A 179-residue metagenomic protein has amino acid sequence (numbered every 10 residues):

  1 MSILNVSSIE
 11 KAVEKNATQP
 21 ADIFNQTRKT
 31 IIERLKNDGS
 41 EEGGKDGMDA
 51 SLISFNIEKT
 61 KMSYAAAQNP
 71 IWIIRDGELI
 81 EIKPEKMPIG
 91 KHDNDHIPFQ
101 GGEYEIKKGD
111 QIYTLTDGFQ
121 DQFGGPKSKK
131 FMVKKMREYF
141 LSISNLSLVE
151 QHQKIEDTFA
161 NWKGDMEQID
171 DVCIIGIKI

Functional and structural regions predicted by a protein language model:
S2, V6-I179: Conserved subregion of the PPM/PP2C metallophosphatase catalytic domain
